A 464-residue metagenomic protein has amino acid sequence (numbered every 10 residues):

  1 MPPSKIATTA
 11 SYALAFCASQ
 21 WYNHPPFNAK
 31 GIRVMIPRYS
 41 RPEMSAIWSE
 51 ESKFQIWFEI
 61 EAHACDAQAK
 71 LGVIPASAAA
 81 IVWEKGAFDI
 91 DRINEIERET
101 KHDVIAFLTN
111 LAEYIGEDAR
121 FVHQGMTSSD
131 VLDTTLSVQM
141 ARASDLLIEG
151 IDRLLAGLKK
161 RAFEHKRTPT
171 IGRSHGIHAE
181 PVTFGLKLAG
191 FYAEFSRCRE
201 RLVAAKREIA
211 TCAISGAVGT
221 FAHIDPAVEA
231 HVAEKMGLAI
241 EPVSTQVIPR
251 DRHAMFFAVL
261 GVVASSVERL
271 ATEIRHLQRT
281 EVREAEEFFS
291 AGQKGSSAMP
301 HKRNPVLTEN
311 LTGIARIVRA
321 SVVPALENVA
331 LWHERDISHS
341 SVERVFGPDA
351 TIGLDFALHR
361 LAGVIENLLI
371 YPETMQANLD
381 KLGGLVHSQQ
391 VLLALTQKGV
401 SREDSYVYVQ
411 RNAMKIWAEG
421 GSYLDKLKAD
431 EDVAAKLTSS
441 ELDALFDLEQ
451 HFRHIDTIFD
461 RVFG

Functional and structural regions predicted by a protein language model:
S4-A7: Intrinsic low-complexity, disordered N-terminal segments enriched in polar/charged/small residues
A15, Y22-N23: Short, positively charged and aromatic/hydrophobic N-terminal segments
N28-F221, D225-H231, I240, Q293-S296 (+2 more regions): A helix-coil-helix interface module used to build multimeric assemblies and to scaffold catalytic/cofactor sites
V34-E43, I47-S52, A106, S297-G464: Catalytic-core signal marking the mid-to-C-terminal active-site face
C65-D66, Q139-I151, L260-R269, I274 (+1 more regions): Alpha-helical support elements that line or immediately flank enzyme active sites and cofactor-binding pockets
A67, L147, I151-L154, L158-R161 (+13 more regions): Amphipathic alpha-helices that form helix-helix packing interfaces
M236-R319: Acidic, glycine-rich loop-and-beta core segments that form the ion-binding/anion-interacting portion of active sites
